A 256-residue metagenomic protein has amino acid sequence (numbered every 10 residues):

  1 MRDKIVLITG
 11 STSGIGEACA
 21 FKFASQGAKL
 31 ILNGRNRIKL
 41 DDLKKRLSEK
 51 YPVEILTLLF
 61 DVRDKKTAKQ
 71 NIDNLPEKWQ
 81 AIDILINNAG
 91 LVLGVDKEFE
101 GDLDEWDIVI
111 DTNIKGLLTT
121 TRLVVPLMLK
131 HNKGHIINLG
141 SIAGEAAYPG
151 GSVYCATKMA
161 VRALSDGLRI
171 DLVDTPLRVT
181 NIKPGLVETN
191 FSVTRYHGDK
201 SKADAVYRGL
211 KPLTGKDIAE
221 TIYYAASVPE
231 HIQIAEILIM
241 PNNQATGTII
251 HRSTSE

Functional and structural regions predicted by a protein language model:
T12-S13: Conserved glycine-rich cofactor-binding loop
A28-L43: Conserved glycine-rich Rossmann-like NAD(P)H-binding loop of the short-chain dehydrogenase/reductase
R37-I38, L59-N71, L103: The beta1-alpha1 cofactor-binding region of Rossmann-like NAD(H)/NADP(H)-dependent oxidoreductases
D96-E98, D102-I110: Substrate-binding pocket helix/loop in short-chain dehydrogenase/reductase
T121, T157: Active-site helix of classical SDR
S141: Residue(s) in the substrate-gating loop at a strand-loop-helix junction that position the organic substrate next
N181-G185, S201-T248: C-terminal helical subdomain
